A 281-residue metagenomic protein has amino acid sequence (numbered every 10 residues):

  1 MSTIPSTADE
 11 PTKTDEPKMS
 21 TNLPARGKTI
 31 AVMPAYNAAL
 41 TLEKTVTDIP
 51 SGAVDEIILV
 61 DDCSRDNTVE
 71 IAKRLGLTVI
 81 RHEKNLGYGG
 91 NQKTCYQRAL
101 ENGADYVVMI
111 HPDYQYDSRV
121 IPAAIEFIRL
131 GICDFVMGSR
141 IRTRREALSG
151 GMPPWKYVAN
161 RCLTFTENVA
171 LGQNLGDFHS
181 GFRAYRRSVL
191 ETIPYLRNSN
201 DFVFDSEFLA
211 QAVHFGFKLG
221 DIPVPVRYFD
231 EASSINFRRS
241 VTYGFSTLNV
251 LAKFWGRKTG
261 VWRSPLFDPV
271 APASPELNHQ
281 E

Functional and structural regions predicted by a protein language model:
S2-A25, G172, L196-E281: Hydrophobic helical membrane-anchoring modules
I30-P34, I58, R81: Short hydrophobic beta-strand elements that form part of the catalytic alpha/beta core underpinning NDP-sugar/donor
Y36-S51: Short, well-formed alpha-helical segments that are part of the catalytic scaffolds of diverse glycosyltransferases
A38-T41, S64, D117: Donor nucleotide-sugar binding loop of glycosyltransferases
D61-V69: A conserved acidic beta->alpha catalytic loop
C63, G87, Q115: A short, conserved beta-strand element in the Rossmann-like catalytic core that flanks the donor/metal-binding loop
K84-E101, Y106, S118-F202, F229-R238 (+1 more regions): Acceptor/aglycone-binding surface of glycosyltransferases and processive sugar-polymer synthases
